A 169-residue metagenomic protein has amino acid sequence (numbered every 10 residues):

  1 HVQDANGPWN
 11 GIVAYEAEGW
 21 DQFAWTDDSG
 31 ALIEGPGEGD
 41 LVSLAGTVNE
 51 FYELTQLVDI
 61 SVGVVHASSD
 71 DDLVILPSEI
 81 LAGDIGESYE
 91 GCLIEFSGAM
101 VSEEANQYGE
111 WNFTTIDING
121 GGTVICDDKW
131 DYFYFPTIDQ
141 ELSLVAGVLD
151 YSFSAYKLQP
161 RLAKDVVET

Functional and structural regions predicted by a protein language model:
H1-T169: Extended non-catalytic accessory segments flanking core domains
